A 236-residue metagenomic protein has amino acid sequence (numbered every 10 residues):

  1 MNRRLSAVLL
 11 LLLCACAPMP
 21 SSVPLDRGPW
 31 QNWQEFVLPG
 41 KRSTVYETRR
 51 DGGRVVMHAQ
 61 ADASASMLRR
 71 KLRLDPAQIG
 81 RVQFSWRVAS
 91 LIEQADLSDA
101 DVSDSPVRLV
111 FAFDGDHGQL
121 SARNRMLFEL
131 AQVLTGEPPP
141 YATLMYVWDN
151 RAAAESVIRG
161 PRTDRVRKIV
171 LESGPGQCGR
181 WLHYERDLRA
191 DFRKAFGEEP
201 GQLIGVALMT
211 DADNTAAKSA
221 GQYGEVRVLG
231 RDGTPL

Functional and structural regions predicted by a protein language model:
S6-A15: Bacterial N-terminal signal peptides
C16-K41, A122-E129: Extracellular carbohydrate-recognition regions
V45-M67: Short carbohydrate-recognition loop motifs
K71-V82, P175-C178: Extracellular/lumenal carbohydrate-interaction signature centered on repeated Trp-anchored short motifs
S85-L91, D114-D116, R189: Solvent-exposed strand-to-loop "edge" motifs in beta-rich extracellular domains
D104, D114-R162: Extracellular/luminal beta-rich ligand-recognition and adhesion surfaces characterized by aromatic-Gly/Pro-enriched
V107-L109, D164-G174, C178-A217: Extracellular beta-strand ligand-recognition surfaces/modules
V206, V226-V228: Extracellular beta-strand elements of beta-rich domains used for carbohydrate recognition/degradation or cell-matrix
